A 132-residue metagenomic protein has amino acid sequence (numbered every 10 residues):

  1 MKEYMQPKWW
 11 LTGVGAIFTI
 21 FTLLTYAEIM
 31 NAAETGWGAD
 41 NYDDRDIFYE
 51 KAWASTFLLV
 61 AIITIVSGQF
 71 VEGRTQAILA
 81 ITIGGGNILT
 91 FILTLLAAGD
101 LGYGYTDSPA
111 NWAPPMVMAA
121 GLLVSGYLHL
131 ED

Functional and structural regions predicted by a protein language model:
M1-F21: Cytosolic juxtamembrane helix and N-cap/initiation of the first transmembrane helix
P7-T12, T75-G84: Membrane-interfacial loop-to-transmembrane alpha-helix junctions, especially the N-terminal start
G15-T56: Hydrophobic transmembrane helix segments
I20, D46-Q69, G85, L89: Core segments of alpha-helical transmembrane spans in multipass integral membrane proteins
G38-F48, V71-I78, D100-G102: Short juxtamembrane and helix-loop transition motifs at transmembrane-helix boundaries in membrane proteins
F48-F57, S108-M118: Alpha-helical transmembrane segments of polytopic membrane proteins
F91-W112, L128-D132: Membrane-helix boundary connector in multi-pass membrane proteins
V117-D132: Membrane-water interface at the C-terminal end of transmembrane alpha helices
